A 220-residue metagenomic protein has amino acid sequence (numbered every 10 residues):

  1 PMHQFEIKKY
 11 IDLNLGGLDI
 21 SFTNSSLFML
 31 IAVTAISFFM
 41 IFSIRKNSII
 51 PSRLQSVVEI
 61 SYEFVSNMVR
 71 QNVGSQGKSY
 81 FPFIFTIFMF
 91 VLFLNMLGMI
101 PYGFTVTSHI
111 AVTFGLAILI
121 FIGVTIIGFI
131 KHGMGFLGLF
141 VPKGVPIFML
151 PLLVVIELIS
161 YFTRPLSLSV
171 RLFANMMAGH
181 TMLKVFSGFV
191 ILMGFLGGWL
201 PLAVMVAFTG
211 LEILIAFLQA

Functional and structural regions predicted by a protein language model:
P1-A220: Selective transmembrane helix interface/packing segments
